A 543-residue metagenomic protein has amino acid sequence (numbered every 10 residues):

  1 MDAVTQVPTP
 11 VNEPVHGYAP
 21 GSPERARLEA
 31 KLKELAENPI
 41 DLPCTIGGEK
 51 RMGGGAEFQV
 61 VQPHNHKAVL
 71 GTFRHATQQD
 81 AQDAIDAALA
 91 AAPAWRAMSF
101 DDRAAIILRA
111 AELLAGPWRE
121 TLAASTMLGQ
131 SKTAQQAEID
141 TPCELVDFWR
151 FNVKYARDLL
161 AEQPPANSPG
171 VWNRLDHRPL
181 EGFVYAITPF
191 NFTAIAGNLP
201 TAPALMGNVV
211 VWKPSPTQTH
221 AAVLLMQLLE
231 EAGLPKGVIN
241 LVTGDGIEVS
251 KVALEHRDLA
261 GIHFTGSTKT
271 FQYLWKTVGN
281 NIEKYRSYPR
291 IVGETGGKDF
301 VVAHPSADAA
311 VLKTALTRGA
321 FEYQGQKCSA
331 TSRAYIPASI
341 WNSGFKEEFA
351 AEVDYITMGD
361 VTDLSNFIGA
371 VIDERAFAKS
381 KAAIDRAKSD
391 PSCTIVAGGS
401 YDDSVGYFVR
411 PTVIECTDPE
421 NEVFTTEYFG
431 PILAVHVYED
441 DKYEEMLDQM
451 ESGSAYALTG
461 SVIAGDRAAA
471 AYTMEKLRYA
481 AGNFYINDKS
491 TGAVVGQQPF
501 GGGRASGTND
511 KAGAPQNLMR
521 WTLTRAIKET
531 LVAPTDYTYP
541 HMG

Functional and structural regions predicted by a protein language model:
M1-V69: Hydrophobic face of amphipathic alpha-helices that form TPR/SEL1-like repeat modules and related alpha-solenoid
D2-T5, E13, G17, H64-A76 (+11 more regions): Conserved C-terminal structural/oligomerization subdomain of aldehyde/semialdehyde dehydrogenase
A36, Q79-L89, P93-A94, A104-E120 (+2 more regions): Long amphipathic alpha-helix in the N-terminal Rossmann-like dinucleotide-binding domain of NAD(P)-dependent
Q62, F73-R74, E138-T141, T188-P189 (+13 more regions): Active-site proximal loops enriched in glycine and acidic residues that flank catalytic Cys/His/Asp and coordinate
K67, A88, R103, T126 (+9 more regions): Residue-level signal for inorganic ion chemistry
A90, A94-A97, E112, G116 (+12 more regions): Conserved helix-loop functional segments at active or binding sites
M127, V146, A156-V311, E348 (+3 more regions): Rossmann-like NAD(P) dinucleotide-binding subdomain of oxidoreductase/dehydrogenase enzymes
L228-G233, E255-H256, G261, T268-P419 (+6 more regions): ALDH superfamily catalytic-core signature
